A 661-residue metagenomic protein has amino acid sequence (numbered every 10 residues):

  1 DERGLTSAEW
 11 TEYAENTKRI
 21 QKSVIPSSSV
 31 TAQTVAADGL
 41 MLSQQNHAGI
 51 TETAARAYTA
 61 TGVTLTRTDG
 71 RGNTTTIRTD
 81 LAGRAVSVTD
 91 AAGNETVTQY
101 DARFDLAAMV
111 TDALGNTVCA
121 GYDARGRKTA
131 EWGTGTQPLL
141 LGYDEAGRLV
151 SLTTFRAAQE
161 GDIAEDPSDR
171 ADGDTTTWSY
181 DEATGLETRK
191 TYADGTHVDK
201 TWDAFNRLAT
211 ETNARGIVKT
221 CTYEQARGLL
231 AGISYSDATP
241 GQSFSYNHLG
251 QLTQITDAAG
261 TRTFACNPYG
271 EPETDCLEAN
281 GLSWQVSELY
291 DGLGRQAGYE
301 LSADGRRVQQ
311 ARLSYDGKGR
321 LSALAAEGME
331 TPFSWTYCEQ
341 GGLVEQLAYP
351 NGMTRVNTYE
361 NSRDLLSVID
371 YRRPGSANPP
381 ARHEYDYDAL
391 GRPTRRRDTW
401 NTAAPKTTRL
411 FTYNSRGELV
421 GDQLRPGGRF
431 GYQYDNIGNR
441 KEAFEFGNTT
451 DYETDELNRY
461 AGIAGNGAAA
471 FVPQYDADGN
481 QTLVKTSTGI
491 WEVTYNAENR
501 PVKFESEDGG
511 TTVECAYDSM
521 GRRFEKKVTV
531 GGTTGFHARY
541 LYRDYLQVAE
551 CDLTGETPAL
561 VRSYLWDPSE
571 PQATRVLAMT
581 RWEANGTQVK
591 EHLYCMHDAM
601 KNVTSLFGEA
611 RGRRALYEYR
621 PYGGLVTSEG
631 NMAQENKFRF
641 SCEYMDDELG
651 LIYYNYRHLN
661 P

Functional and structural regions predicted by a protein language model:
D1-I25, V30-N46, E52-D69, T75-R84 (+26 more regions): Aromatic-rich beta-strand edge motifs centered on tyrosine
R56, Q225, E442, F446 (+2 more regions): A motif-centric feature for acidic-aromatic and gly/ser/thr-rich catalytic loops and repeats
R170-A171, L282, R306-R307, S376-P379 (+1 more regions): Short glycine-/Asp-/Thr-/Trp-enriched loop segments that recur within the blades of beta-propeller repeat domains
K190-T191, L277, L301, L347-A348 (+5 more regions): Beta-strand C-termini and the immediately following turn/loop, strongest in propeller blades
V530-G531, R611: Acidic glycine-/aspartate-rich tracts in secreted/extracellular proteins
S569-G586: Trp/Tyr-centric glycan-recognition "aromatic platform" motifs on solvent-exposed beta-strand/loop surfaces
